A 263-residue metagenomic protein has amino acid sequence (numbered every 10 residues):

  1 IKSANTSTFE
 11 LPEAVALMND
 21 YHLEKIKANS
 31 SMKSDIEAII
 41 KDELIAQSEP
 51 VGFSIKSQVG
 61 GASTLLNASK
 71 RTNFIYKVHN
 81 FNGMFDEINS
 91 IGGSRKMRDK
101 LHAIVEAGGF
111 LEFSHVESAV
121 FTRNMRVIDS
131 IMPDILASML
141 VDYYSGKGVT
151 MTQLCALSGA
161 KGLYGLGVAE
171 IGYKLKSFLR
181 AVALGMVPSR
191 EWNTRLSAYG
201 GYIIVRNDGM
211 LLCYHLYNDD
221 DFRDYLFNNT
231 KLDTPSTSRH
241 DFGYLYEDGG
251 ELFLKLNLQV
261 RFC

Functional and structural regions predicted by a protein language model:
I1-K33, I39-C263: Short, positively charged
